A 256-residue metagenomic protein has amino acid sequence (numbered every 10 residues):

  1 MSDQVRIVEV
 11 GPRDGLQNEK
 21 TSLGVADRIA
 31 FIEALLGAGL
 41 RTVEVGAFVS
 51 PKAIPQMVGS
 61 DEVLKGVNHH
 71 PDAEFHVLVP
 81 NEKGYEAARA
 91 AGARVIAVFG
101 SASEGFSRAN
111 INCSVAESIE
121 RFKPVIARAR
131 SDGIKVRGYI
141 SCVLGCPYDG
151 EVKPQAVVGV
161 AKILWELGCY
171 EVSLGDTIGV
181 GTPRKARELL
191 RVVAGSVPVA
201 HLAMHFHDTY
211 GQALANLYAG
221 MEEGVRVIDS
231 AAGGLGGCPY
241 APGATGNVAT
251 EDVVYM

Functional and structural regions predicted by a protein language model:
M1-K83: N-terminal capping/small domains of soluble enzymes
I7-I29, D72-E82, R108-V115, C142-A156 (+1 more regions): Active-site mouth loops of central-metabolism enzymes
V8-V10, R94-S103, R137-S141, V225-A232: Non-cysteine beta-strand/loop elements that form the S-adenosyl-L-methionine
G15, L35, A88, I96 (+4 more regions): Conserved, mostly hydrophobic/aromatic
R41-G66, G100-C113, C142-Y148, S173-R184 (+1 more regions): Glycine-rich, proline-tolerant flexible connector loops at the mouths of alpha/beta enzymes
A47-S50, L64, H70-R130, I134 (+1 more regions): Active-site beta->alpha loop and helix N-cap motifs at the rims of alpha/beta catalytic domains
A53-V77, A116-S141, G159-I163, R184-M204 (+1 more regions): Alpha-helix-loop-beta-strand connector modules within alpha/beta enzyme cores
T177-M256: Catalytic alpha/beta core domains of metabolic enzymes, predominantly
